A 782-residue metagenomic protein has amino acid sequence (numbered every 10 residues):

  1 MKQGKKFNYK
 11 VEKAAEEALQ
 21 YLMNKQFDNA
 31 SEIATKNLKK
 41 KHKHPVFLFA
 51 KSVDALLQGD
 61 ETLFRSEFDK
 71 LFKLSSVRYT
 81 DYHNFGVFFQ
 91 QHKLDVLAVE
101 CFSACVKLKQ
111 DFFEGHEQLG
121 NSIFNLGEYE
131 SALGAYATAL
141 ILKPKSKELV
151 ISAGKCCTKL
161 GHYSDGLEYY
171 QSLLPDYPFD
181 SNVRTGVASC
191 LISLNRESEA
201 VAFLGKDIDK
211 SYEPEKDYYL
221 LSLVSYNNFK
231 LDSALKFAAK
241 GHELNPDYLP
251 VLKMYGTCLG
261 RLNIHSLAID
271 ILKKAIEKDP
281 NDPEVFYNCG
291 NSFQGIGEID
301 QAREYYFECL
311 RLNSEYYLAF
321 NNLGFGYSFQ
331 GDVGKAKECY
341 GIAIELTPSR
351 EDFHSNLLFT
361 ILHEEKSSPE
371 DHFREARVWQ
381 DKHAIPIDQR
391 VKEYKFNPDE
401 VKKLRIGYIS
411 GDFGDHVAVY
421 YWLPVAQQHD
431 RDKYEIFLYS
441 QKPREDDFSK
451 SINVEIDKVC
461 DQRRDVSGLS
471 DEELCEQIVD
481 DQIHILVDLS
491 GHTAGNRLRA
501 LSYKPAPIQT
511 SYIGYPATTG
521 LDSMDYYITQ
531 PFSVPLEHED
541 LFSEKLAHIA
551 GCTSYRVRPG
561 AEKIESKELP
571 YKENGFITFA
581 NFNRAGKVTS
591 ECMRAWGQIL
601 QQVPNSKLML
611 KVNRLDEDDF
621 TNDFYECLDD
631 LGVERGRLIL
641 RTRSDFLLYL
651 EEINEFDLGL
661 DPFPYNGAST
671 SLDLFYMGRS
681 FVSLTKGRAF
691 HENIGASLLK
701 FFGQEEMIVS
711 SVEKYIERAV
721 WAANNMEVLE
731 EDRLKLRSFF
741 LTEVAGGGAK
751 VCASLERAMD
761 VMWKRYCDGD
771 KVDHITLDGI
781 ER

Functional and structural regions predicted by a protein language model:
M1-F576, R594, D629-V633, S644-F656 (+3 more regions): Alpha-helical solenoid repeat scaffolds of the TPR/TPR-like class and their adjacent stem/linker regions that mediate
I409, F582-R584, K611: Short hydrophobic "strand-cap" motifs at the C-terminus of beta-strands
E435, N605-K607: Residues at the starts of beta-strands that form the adenosine-phosphate
S440-E445, L608-N622: Glycosyltransferase donor-sugar binding loop
T493, D661-T670, L684-N693: Nucleotide-sugar-dependent
F656, D673-T685, F702: Conserved donor-binding/catalytic loop of nucleotide-activated donor transferases
G678, I694-E706: Acidic, glycine-centered active-site loop in nucleotide-sugar glycosyltransferases
